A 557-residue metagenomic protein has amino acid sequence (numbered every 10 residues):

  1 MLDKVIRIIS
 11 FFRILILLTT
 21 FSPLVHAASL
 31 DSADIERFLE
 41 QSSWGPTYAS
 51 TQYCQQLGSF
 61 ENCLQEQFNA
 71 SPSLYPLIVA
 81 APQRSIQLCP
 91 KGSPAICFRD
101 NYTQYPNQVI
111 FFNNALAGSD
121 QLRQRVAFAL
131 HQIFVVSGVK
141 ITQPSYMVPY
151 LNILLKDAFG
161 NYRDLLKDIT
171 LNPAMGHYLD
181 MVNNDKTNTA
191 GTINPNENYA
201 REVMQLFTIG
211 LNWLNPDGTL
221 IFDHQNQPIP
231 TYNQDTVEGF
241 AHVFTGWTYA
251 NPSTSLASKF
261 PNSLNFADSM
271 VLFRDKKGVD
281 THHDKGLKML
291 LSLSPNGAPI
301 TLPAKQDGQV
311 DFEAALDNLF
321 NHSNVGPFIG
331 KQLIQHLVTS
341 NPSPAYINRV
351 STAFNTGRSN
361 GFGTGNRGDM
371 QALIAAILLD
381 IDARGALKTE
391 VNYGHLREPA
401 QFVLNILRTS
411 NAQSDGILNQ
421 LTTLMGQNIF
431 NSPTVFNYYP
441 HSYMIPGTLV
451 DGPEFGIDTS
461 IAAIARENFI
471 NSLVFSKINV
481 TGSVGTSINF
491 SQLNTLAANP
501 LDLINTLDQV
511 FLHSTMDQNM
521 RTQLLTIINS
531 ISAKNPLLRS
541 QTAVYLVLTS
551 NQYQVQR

Functional and structural regions predicted by a protein language model:
M1-S10: N-terminal secretory signal peptides that target proteins for export/translocation
F11-P23: Bacterial N-terminal signal peptides
A27-A28, S59: Eukaryotic PEST-like, Ser/Thr/Pro-rich intrinsically disordered regions enriched for SP/TP/PP repeats and acidic
A28-L30, E36-S43, H322-G326, G330-M370 (+1 more regions): Flexible, low-complexity segments enriched for small/polar residues
A33-D34, Y48: N-terminal, post-signal peptide beta-strand-biased segments of exported outer-membrane/organellar beta-barrel and other
F38, C63-E66, D168, F240 (+2 more regions): Generic alpha-helical secondary-structure signal
Y48-D157, V182, S255: N-terminal accessory alpha/beta regions
Q55, P90-A95, R99, Q104-F112 (+2 more regions): Active-site substrate-binding loop specific to GH73 endo-beta-N-acetylglucosaminidase modules in bacterial autolysins
